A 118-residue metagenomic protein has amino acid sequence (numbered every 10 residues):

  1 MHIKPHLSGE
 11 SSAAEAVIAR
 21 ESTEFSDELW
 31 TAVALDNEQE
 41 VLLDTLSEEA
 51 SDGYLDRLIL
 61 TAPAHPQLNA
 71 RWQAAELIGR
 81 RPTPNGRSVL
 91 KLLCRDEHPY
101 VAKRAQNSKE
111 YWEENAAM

Functional and structural regions predicted by a protein language model:
M1-E49: N-terminal alpha-helical scaffold/docking segments in eukaryotic complex subunits
A19-W30, A50-A64, T83-R95, E114-M118: Amphipathic alpha-helical scaffolding segments comprising HEAT/armadillo-like alpha-solenoid repeats
Q39-L42, R71, A102: Residue-level detector of extended alpha-helical repeat arrays and alpha-solenoid scaffolds
P66, Q106, W112-E113: Extended amphipathic alpha-helical coiled-coil/heptad-repeat regions
P66-Q67, E97-Y100: Short inter-helical turns and helix N-cap capping residues of alpha-solenoid HEAT/ARM repeat scaffolds
V101-Q106, A116-A117: Boundary/linker segments of alpha-helical solenoid repeat arrays
